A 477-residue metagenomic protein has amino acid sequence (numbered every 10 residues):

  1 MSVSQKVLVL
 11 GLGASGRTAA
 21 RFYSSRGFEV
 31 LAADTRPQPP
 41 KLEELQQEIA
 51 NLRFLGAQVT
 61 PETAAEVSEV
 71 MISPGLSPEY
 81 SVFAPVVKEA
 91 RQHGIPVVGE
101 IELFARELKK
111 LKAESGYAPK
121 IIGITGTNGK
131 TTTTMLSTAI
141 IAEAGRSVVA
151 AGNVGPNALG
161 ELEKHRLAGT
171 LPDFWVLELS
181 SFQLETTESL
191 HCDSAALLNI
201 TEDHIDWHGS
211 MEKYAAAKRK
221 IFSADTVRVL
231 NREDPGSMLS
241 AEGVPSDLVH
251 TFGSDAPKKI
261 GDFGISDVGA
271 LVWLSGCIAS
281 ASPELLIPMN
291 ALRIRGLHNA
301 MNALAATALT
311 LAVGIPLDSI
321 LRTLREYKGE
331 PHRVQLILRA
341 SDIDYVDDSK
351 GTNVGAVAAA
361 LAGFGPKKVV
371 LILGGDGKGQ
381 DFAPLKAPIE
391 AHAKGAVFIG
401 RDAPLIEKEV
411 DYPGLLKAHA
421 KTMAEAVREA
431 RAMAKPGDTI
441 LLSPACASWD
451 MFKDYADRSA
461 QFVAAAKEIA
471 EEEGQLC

Functional and structural regions predicted by a protein language model:
M1-G99, L103, I315, E472 (+1 more regions): N-terminal leader/targeting and accessory segments in enzymes
V3-K6, T18-R26, L286-A393: Nucleotide phosphate-binding/pyrophosphate-handling subdomain across enzymes that bind or process nucleotide phosphates
G13, R36-Q38, V154, E233-D234 (+1 more regions): Residues in the short beta-alpha loop(s) of Rossmann-like NAD(P)-binding domains
Y23, V70, I124, N153 (+12 more regions): Residue-level signal for inorganic ion chemistry
S24-S25, P61-A65, P74, P78-R232 (+4 more regions): Phosphate-binding loop of NTP-binding sites
E29-T35, V229-R232, V370-L373, H392-R401: Short internal beta-strands
D34, L55-Q58, V98-L103, N231-R232 (+5 more regions): Beta-strand->loop->alpha-helix junctions that form or flank phosphate-binding loops in nucleotide-handling enzymes
L42-Q46, N51, A383-D438, G474-C477: C-terminal helical cap/extension that packs against the catalytic core of soluble nucleotide-cofactor enzymes
